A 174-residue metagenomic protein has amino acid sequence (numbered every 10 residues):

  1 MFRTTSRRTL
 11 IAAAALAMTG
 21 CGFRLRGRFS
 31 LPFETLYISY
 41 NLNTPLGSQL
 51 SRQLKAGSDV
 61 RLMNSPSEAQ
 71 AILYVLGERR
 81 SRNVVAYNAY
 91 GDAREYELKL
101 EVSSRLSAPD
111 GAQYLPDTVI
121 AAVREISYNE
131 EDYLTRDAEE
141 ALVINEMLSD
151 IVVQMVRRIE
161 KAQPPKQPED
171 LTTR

Functional and structural regions predicted by a protein language model:
M1-T4: Positively charged n-region of N-terminal signal peptides that target proteins for export
S6-I11: N-terminal export leaders
T19-G20: C-terminal motif of bacterial Sec signal peptides marking the signal peptidase cleavage site
S30-I38, E131-R136: Acidic/histidine-rich, surface-exposed loop or edge segments in extracytoplasmic proteins
P32-R79: N-terminal segment of the mature soluble domain
L54, S58, L106, D110 (+2 more regions): Sec/Tat-exported extracytoplasmic proteins
Y74-V119, E125-A141: Surface-exposed short loop/turn segments
L134-R174: C-terminal/domain-edge helix-coil "capping" segments
